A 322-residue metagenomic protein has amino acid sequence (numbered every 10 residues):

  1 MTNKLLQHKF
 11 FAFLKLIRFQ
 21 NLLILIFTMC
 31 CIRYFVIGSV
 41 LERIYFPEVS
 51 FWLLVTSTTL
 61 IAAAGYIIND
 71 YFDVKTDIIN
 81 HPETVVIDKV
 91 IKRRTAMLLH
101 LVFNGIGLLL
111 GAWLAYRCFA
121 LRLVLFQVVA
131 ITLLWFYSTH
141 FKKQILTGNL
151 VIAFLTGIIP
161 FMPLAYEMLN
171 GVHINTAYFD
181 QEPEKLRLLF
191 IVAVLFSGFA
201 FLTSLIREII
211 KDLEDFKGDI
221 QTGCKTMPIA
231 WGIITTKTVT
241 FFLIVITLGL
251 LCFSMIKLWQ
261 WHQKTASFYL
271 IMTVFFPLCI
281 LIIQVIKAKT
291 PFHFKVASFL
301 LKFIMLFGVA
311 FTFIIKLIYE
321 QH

Functional and structural regions predicted by a protein language model:
M1-F13, Q20-L25, F35, Y45 (+3 more regions): N-terminal transmembrane signal-anchor/hairpin module of polytopic inner-membrane proteins
M1-L16, Q20-L23, T139, G157-P160 (+1 more regions): C-terminal membrane-associated helical module and adjoining short loops/tails
L6, F13-K15, T84-T176: Intramembrane alpha-helical segments
L25-F72, R122-W135, E184-E208: Membrane-embedded alpha-helical segments that form the functional core of polytopic membrane enzymes, especially those
I26, C30-Y34, T56-T59, A63 (+8 more regions): Generic alpha-helical transmembrane segments of integral inner-membrane proteins, especially permease/transport modules
C31, F35, I68, L110 (+9 more regions): Alpha-helical membrane-inserting segments
W52, V102-G105, L125, V129-T132 (+4 more regions): Hydrophobic residues within alpha-helical transmembrane segments of multi-pass solute transporters/permease subunits
T56, V74-V128, G223-Q260: Multi-pass membrane catalytic core of lipid/isoprenoid biosynthesis enzymes
